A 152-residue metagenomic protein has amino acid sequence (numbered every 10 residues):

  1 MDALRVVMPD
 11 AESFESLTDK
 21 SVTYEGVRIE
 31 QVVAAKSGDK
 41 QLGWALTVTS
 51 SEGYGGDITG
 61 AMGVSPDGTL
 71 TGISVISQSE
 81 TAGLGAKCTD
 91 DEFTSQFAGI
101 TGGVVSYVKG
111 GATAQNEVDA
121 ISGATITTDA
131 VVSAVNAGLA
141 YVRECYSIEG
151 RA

Functional and structural regions predicted by a protein language model:
M1-A152: Flexible, solvent-exposed loop/hinge segments and secondary-structure transition points
